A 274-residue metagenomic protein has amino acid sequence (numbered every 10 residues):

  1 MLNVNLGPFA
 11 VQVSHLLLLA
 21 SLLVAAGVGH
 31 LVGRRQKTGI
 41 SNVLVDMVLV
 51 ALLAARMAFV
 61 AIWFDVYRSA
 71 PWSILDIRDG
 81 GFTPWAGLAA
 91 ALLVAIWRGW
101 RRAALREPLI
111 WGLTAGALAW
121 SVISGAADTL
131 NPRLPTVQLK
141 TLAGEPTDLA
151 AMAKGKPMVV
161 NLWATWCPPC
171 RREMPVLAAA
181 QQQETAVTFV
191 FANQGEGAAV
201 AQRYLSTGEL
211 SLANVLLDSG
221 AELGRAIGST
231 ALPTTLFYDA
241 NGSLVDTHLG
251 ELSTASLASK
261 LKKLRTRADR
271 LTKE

Functional and structural regions predicted by a protein language model:
M1, L271-E274: Short, solvent-exposed mixed-charge patches
M1-N131: Hydrophobic, membrane-interfacing alpha helices
A119-A151: N-terminal "domain-start" segment that seeds a small globular fold
P135, M158, L232-P233: Short loop/turn microsegments at loop-to-beta-strand junctions
D148-R171, L177: Short active-site neighborhood of thiol/selenol oxidoreductases, capturing the structured segment around
V159-V160, F189, T235: Hydrophobic beta-strand anchors of alpha/beta hydrolase catalytic cores
R172-G208, S219-R225: Structural microenvironment flanking redox-active thiols in thiol-disulfide oxidoreductases
S206-S211, D218-D269: Thiol/disulfide oxidoreductase modules built on the thioredoxin-like
